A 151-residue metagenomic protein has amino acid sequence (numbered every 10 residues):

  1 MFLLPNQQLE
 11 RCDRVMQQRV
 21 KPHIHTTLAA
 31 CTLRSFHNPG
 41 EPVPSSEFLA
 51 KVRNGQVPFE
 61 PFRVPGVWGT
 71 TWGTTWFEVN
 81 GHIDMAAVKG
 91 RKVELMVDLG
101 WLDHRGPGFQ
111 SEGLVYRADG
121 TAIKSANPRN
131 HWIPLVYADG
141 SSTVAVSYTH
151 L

Functional and structural regions predicted by a protein language model:
M1-Q56: Accessory carbohydrate-binding/adhesion or oligomerization-edge regions at the termini of glycan-active proteins
V52, R105-I133: Solvent-exposed beta-strand/loop surfaces of large extracellular or lumenal domains
V57-P65: Short Pro/Gly-enriched beta-strand edge/turn motifs at strand-loop
V67-G69: Outer-membrane beta-barrel proteins
T71-D84: Short beta-strands within extracellular/lumenal beta-sheet-rich domains
A87-Y116: Aromatic-lined ligand-binding clefts that engage carbohydrates, nucleic acids, or primary amines
R129-V146: A surface-exposed beta-strand-loop module
T149-H150: Conserved small/polar residues in nucleotide/adenosyl-binding loops
